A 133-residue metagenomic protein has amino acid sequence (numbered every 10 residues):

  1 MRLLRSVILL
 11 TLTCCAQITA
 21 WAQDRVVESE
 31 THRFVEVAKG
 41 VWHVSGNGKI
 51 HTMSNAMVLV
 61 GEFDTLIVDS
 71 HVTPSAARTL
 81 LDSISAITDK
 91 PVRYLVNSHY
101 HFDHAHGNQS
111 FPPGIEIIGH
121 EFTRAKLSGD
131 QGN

Functional and structural regions predicted by a protein language model:
M1-L3: N-terminal secretory signal peptides that target proteins for export/translocation
S6-Q17: Bacterial N-terminal signal peptides
A20-A22: Boundary at the C-terminal end of the N-terminal hydrophobic targeting segment
D24-V35: Blade/loop signatures of beta-propeller domains
E30-T31, S54-N55, P113: Residue-level marker for the onset of beta-strands and adjacent loop->beta junctions in well-ordered domains
F34-S83: Conserved beta-strand hairpin/beta-sheet module of binuclear metal-dependent hydrolase folds, prominently
D82-N133: Active-site HxH/HxHxD metal-binding segment of metal-dependent hydrolases
